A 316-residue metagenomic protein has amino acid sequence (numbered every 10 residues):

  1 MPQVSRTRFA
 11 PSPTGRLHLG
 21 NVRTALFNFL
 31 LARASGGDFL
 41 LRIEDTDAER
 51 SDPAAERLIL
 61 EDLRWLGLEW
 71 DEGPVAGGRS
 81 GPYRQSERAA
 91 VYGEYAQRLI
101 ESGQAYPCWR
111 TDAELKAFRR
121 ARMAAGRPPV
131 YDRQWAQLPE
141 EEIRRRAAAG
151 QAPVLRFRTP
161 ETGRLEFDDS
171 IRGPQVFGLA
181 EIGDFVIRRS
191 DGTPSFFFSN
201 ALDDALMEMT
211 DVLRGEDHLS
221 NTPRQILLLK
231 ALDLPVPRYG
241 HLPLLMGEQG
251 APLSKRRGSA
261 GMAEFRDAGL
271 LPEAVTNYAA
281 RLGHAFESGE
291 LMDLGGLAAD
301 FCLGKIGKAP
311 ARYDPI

Functional and structural regions predicted by a protein language model:
P2-A125, S220-L234, Q249, A274: N-terminal Rossmann-like or analogous alpha/beta NTP/dinucleotide-binding catalytic cores that position adenine
V4-R6, V154, D184, P315: A residue-level signal for beta-strand positions that form part of recognition/binding surfaces within mature
F9-P13, I43-D45, L202, L206 (+2 more regions): Short, histidine-centered active-site or binding-site loop motifs used for metal coordination, general acid-base
R33-D38, M207, G283-S288: Short helix-capping/linker segments at secondary-structure and domain boundaries
A48, S220, L232-I316: Catalytic adenosine-cofactor/nucleotide-binding cores of aminoacyl-tRNA synthetases and other
Y83, V212, F265: Second-shell loop/turn segments in exported
Y106-H241, G247-L253, G261, F286: Active-site cores that bind ATP or allylic diphosphates and position pyrophosphate for catalysis
